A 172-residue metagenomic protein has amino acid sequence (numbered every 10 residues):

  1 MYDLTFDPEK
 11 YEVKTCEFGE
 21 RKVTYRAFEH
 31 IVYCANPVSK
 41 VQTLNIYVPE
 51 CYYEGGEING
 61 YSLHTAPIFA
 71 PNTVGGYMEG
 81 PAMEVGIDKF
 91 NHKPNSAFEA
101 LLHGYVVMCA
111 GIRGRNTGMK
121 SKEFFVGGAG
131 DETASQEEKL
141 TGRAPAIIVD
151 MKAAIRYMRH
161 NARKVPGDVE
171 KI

Functional and structural regions predicted by a protein language model:
M1-N59: A domain-start/cap signature at the N-terminus of enzymes
E9-K10, K14-T24, A82-K89, K122-E138: Surface-exposed intrinsically disordered loops and tails
L44-P49, G56-P81: Short beta-strand element of the alpha/beta-hydrolase
E79-P81, T117-K120: Extracytoplasmic/secreted cell-surface and envelope-processing proteins
E84-V107: Short amphipathic alpha-helix adjacent to the substrate-entry channel of hydrolases
A100-T117, G130-D131: Conserved alpha/beta-hydrolase
G128-K164: Alpha/beta-hydrolase active-site loop
P166-I172: Alpha/beta-hydrolase fold nucleophile elbow
